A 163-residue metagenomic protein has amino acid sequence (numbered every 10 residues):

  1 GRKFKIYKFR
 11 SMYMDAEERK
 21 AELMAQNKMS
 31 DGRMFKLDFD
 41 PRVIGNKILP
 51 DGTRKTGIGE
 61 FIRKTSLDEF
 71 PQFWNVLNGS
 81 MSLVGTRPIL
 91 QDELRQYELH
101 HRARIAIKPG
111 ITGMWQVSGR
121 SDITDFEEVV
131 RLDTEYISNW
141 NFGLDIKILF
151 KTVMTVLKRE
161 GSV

Functional and structural regions predicted by a protein language model:
R2-V163: Conserved small/aromatic sequence motifs within transmembrane helices
